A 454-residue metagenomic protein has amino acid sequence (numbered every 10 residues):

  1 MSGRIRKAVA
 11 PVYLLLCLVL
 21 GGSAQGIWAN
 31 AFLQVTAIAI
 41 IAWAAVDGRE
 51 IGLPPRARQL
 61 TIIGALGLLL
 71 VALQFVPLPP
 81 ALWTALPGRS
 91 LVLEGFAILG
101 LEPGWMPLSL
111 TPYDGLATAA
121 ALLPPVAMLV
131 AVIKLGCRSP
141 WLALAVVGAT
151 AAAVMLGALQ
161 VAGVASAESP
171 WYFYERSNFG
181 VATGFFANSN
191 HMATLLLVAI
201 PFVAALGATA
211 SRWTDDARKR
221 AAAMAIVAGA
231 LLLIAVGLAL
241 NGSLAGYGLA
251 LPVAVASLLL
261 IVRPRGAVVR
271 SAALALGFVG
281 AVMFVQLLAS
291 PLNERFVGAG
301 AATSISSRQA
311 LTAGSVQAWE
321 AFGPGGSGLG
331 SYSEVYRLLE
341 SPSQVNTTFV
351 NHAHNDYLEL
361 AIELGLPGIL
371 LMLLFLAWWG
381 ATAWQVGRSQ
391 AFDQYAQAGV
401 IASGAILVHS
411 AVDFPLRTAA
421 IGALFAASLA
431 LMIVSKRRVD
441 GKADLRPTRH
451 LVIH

Functional and structural regions predicted by a protein language model:
M1, V316, R437-H454: Short, intrinsically disordered terminal tails adjacent to the first/last structured region
S2-L20, N30, Q34-W43, L68 (+6 more regions): Alpha-helical transmembrane segments of multi-pass inner-membrane proteins
A8-S23, W43-P124: N-terminal hydrophobic segments of proteins, predominantly signal-anchor/transmembrane helices of inner/organellar
A24-W28, F75-L86, A158-S169, L287-V297 (+1 more regions): Helix-to-loop transition at the C-terminal end of transmembrane segments
Q74, N188, Q309-V350, L364-L371: TM-adjacent membrane-interface loops and short helices in multi-pass inner/ER membrane proteins
A85-P103, A165-S177, P291, R337-V345: Peri-membrane helix termini and adjoining interfacial loops of integral membrane proteins
R89-A119, S177-A193, S304-S307, H352-L360: Short aromatic-rich membrane-water interface segments that cap or initiate transmembrane helices in multi-pass membrane
V181-A182, A250, A254, V282-E320: Flexible juxtamembrane loops connecting transmembrane helices in multi-pass membrane enzymes that build or modify
